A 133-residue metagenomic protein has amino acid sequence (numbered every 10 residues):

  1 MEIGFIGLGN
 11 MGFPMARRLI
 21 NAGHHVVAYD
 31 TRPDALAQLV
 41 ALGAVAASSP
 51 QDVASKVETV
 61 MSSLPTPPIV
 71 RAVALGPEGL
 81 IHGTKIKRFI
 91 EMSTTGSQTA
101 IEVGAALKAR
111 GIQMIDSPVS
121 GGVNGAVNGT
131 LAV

Functional and structural regions predicted by a protein language model:
M1-S63, K87-R88, M92, V123-A126: NAD(P)+-binding Rossmann beta1-loop-alpha1 motif at the extreme N-terminus of oxidoreductases
L8, S93-V133: Rossmann-fold dinucleotide-binding core
I20, A37-V40, R71, G104-K108: Class I S-adenosyl-L-methionine
D34-A35, I69, T99: Conserved short alpha-helix immediately C-terminal to the canonical SAM/SAH-binding motif I of Rossmann-like
D52-V53, V70, L80: Short alpha-helical segment
L64-G76: Glycine/threonine-rich flexible loop motifs
E78-G79, A105: Amphipathic alpha-helical dimer-interface segment in Rossmann-like NAD(P)H-dependent oxidoreductases
I81-T99: ADP-ribose/adenylate-binding Rossmann-like module
